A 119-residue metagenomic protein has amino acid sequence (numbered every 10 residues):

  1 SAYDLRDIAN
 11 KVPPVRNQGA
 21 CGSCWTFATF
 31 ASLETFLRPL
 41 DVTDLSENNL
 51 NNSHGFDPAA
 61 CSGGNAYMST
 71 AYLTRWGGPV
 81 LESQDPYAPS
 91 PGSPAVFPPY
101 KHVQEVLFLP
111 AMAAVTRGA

Functional and structural regions predicted by a protein language model:
S1-A119: Catalytic-core signature of thiol
